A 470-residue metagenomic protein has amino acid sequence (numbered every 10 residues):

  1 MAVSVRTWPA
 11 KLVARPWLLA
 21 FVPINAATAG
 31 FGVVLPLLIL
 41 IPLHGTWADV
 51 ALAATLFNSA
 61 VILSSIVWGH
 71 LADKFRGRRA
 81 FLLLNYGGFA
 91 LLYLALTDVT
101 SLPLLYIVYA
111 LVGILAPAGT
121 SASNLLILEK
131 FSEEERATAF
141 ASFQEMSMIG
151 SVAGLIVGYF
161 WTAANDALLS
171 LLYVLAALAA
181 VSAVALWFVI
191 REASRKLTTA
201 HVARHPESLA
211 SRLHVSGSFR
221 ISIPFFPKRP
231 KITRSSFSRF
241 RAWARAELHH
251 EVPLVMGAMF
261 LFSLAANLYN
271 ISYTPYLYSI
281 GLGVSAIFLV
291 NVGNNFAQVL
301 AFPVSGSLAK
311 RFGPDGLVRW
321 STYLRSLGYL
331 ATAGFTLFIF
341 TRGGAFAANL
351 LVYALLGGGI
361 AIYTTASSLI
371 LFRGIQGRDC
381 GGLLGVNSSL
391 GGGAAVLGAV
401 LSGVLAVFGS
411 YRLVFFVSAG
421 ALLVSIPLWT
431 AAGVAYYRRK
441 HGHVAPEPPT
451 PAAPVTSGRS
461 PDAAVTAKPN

Functional and structural regions predicted by a protein language model:
M1-A14, E192-M256, P446-N470: Juxtamembrane intracellular "pre-TM" segments in multi-pass secondary transporters
A2-S59, E251-V292: Helix-loop boundary and gating motifs at the non-cytosolic
V22, L92, P103-A118, F260 (+1 more regions): Hydrophobic core of transmembrane alpha-helices in multi-pass small-molecule transporters, especially MFS/SLC-type
L52-H70, V292-V304: Central cavity-lining transmembrane alpha-helices of secondary-active solute carriers, predominantly the Major
S64-G77, T162, A301-D315, A406: Helix-to-loop junctions at the C-terminal end of transmembrane segments in multipass secondary transporters
A80-L94, L317-G334: Structural signature of the two symmetry-related core transmembrane helices
A110-S147: Cytoplasmic helix-loop-helix junction between adjacent transmembrane helices in 12-TM secondary transporters
S170-F188, F415-A431: Symmetry-related core transmembrane helices of the 12-TM Major Facilitator Superfamily/SLC fold
